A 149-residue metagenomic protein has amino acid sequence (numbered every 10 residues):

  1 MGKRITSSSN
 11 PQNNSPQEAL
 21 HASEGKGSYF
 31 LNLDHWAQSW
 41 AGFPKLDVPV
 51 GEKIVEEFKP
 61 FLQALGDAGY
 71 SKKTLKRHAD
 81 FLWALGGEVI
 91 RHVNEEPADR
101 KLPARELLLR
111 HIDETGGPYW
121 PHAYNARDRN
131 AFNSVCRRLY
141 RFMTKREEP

Functional and structural regions predicted by a protein language model:
M1-P149: Charge-rich, intrinsically disordered N-terminal extensions that act as flexible nucleic-acid engagement or regulatory
